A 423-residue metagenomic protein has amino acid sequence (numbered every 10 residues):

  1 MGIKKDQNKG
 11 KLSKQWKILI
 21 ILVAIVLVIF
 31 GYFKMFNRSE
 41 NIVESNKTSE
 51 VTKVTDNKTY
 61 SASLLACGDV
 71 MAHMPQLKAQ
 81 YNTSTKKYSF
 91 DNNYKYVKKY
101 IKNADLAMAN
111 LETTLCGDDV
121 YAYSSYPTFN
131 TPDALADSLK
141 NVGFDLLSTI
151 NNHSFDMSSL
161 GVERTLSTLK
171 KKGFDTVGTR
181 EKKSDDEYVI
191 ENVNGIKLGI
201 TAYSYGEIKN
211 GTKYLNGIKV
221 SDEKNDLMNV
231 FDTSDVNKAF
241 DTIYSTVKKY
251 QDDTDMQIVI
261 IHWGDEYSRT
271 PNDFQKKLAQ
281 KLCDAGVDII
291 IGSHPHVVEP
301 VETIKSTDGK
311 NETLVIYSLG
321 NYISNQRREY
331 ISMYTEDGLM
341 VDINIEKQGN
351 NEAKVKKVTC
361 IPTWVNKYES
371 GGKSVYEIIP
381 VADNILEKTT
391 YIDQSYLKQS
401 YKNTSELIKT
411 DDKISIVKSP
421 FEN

Functional and structural regions predicted by a protein language model:
M1-L12: Juxtamembrane low-complexity tails/linkers enriched in Ser/Thr-Pro and polybasic
G2-K4, K17-N423: Acidic, metal/ion-coordinating pockets
